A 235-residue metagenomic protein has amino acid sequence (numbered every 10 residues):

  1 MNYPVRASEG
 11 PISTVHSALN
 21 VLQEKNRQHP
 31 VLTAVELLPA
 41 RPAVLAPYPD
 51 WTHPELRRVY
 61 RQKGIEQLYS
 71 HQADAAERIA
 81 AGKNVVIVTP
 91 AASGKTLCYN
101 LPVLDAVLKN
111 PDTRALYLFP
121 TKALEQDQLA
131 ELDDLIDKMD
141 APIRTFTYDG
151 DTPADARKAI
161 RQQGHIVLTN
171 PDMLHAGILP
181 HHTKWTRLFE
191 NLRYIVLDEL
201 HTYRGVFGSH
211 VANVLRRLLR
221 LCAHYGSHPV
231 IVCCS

Functional and structural regions predicted by a protein language model:
M1-A73, A81-N84, I143: Helicase-associated low-complexity/disordered flanking segments
W51, L56-Y225, P229-S235: Conserved P-loop/Walker A NTP-binding site and adjacent catalytic elements of P-loop NTPases
